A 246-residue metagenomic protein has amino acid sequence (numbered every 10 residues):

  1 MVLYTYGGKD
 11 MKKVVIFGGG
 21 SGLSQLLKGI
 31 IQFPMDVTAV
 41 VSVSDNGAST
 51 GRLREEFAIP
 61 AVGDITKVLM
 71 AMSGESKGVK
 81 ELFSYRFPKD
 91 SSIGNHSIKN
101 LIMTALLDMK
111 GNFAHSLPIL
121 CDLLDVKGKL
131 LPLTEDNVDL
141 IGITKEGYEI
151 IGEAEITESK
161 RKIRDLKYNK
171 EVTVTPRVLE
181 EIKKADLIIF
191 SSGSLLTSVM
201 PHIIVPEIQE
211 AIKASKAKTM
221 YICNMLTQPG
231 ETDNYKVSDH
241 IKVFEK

Functional and structural regions predicted by a protein language model:
M11-V14: Extreme N-terminal starter segment of soluble prokaryotic enzymes
I16, A39-V40, Y221-I222: Structural beta-sheet core signal
P34-M35, S215-T219: A short helix->loop->beta-strand "cap" motif at the edges of active sites that frequently abuts
S44-S159: Electropositive, gly/pro-rich neighborhoods at or near active sites that engage anionic ligands
D136-S192: Active-site gating loop/helix substructures
E181, I204-S215: Catalytic-core regions built around general acid/base machinery
L196-V205: Glycine/threonine-rich flexible loop motifs
V237-K246: C-terminal functional extensions of proteins
